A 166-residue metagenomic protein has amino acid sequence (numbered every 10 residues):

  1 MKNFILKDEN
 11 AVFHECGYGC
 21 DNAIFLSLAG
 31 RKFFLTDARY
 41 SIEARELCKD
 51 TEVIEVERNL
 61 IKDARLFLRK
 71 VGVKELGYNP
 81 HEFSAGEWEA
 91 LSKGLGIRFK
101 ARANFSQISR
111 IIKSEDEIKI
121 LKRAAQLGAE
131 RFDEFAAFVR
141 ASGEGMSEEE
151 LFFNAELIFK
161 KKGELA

Functional and structural regions predicted by a protein language model:
M1-F67, V71, Q126-R131: N-terminal accessory/capping or targeting/presequence segment of soluble
K62-A166: Flexible, acidic/His-enriched mid-domain "rim/lid" segments that flank
